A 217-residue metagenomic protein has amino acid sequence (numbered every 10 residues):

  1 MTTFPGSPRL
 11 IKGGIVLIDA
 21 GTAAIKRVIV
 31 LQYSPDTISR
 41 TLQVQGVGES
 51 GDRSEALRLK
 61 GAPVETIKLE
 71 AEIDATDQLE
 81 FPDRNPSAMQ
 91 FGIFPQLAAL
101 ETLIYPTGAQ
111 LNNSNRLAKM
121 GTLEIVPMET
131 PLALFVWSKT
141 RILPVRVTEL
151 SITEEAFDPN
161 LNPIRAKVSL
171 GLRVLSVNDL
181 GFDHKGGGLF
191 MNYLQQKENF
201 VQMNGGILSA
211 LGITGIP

Functional and structural regions predicted by a protein language model:
M1-P217: Acidic, Ser/Thr- and Gly-enriched intrinsically disordered low-complexity segments
